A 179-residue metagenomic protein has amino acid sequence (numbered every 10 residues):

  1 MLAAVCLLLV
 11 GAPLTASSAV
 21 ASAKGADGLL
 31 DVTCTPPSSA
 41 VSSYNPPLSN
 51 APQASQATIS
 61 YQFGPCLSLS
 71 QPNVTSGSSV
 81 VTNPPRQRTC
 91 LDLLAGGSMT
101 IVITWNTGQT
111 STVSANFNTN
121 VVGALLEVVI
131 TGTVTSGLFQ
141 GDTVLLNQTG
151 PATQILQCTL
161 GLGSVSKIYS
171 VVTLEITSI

Functional and structural regions predicted by a protein language model:
M1-S22: Secretory targeting and sorting signals
A4-V5, V32-C34, A124, V129 (+1 more regions): Homeobox/homeodomain signature
V20-P85, L160-I179: N-terminal segment immediately downstream of the Sec signal-peptide cleavage site in secreted/extracellular proteins
P36-A40, V74-V81, S111-T119, Q140-T153: Generic structural motif
S42-S49, A115-V122, T153-G161: Extended lipid/amphipathic-ligand handling interfaces
S49-T135: Predominantly extracellular/secreted and cell-surface proteins with exposed, flexible low-complexity segments
T133-I179: Extracellularly exposed regions in secreted/surface proteins, prominently low-complexity, repeat-rich
